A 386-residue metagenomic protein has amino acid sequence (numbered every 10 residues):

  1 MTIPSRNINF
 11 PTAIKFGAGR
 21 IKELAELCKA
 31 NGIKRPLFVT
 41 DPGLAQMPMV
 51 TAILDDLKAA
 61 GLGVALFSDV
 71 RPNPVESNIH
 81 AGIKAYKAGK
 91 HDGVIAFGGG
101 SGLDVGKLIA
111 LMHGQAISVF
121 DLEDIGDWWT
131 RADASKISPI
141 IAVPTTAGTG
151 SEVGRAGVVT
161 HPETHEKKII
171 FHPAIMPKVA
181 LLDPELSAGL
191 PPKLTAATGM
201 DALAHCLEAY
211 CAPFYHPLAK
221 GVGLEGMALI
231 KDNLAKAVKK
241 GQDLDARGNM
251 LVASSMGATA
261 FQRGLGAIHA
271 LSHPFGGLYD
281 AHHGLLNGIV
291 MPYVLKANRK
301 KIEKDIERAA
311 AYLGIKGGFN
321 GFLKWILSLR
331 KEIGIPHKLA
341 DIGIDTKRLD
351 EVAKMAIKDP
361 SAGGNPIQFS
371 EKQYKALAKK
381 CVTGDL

Functional and structural regions predicted by a protein language model:
M1-G93, L339-A340: ATP/NTP phosphate-donor binding region
S77-E185: Glycine/threonine-rich beta-strand-loop-alpha-helix active-site module that forms ligand/phosphate-binding
G148, M256-N287, D359-G364: Glycine-rich phosphate/pyrophosphate-binding beta-alpha loops
A156-R263, P366, K372: Carboxylate- and glycine-rich phosphate/diphosphate-binding segment that chelates Mg2+/Mn2+
L203-L207, M250-G257, S272, M291 (+4 more regions): Short alpha-helical scaffolding segments that buttress acidic/His motifs in well-ordered protein cores
L278-R348: Gly/Pro-rich interdomain helix-loop hinge
K316-L386: C-terminal charged capping/lid subdomain of soluble metabolic enzymes
